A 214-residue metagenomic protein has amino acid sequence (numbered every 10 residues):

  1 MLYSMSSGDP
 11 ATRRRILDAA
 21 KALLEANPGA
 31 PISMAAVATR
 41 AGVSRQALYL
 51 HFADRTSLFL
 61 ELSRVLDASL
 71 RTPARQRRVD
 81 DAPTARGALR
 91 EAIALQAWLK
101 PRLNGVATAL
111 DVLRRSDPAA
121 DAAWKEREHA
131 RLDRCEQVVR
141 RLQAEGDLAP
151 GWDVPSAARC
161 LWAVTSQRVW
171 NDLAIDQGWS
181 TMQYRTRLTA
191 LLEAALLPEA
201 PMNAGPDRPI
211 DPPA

Functional and structural regions predicted by a protein language model:
D9-A20, V37, L62-L66, L70 (+1 more regions): Generic hydrophobic, amphipathic alpha-helix propensity
R15, A22-S57, E61: Helix-turn-helix
A26-P31, L62-R86, D147: Short, flexible, glycine-rich and Lys/Arg-enriched loop motifs at helix boundaries that contact anionic partners
F52, V112-D117: Short helix-capping/turn signature of helix-turn-helix
E61, A74-R102, K125, A158: Hydrophobic alpha-helical connector segments
A97-A109, A119-E145, P155-R159, T186 (+1 more regions): Amphipathic alpha-helical packing segments from all-alpha helical-bundle domains
Q143-L191, E199-A214: Hydrophobic/aromatic-rich alpha-helical bundle segments in the mid-to-C-terminal region
